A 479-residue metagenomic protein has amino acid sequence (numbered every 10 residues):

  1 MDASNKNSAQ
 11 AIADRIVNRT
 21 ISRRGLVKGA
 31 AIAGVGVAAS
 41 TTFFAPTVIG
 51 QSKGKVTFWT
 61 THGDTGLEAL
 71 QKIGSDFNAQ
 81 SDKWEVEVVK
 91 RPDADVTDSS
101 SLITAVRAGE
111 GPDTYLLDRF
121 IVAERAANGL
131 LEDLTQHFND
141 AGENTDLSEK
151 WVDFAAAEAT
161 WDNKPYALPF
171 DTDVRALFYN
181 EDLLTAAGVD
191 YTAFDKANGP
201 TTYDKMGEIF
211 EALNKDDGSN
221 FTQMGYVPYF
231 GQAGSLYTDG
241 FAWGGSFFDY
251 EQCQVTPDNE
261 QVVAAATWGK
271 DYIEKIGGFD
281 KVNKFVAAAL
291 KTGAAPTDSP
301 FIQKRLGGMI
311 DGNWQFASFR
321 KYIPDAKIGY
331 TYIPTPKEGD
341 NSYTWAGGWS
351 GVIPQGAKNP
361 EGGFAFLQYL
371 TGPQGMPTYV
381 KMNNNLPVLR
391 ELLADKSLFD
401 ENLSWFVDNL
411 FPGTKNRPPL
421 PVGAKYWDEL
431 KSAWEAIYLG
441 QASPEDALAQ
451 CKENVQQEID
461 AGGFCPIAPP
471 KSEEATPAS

Functional and structural regions predicted by a protein language model:
M1-I21, A33-A39: N-terminal secretory signal peptides
T20-K28, G36-S52: N-terminal twin-arginine translocation
T61, I73-G74, N78, A233-G245 (+1 more regions): Extracytoplasmic/periplasmic substrate-binding proteins
D76-K150, P165, T185-G188, T192 (+5 more regions): Extracytoplasmic "Venus flytrap"/periplasmic binding protein-like
A79, F138-G142, A159-Q232, S246-K284 (+3 more regions): Helix-loop-helix "hinge/cap" segment bordering the ligand-binding cleft or interdomain interface
T104, G111-D113, E143-L184, D340-Y343 (+1 more regions): A structural signal for short loop-to-beta-strand junctions that line the ligand-binding cleft of periplasmic/secreted
R119-A176, D204-K205, D239, G329-T331 (+3 more regions): Hinge/lid segment of periplasmic solute-binding proteins
P324-D325, T331, V380-S432, A436 (+1 more regions): Long, aromatic- and glycine/proline-rich binding clefts that accommodate carbohydrate-like moieties
